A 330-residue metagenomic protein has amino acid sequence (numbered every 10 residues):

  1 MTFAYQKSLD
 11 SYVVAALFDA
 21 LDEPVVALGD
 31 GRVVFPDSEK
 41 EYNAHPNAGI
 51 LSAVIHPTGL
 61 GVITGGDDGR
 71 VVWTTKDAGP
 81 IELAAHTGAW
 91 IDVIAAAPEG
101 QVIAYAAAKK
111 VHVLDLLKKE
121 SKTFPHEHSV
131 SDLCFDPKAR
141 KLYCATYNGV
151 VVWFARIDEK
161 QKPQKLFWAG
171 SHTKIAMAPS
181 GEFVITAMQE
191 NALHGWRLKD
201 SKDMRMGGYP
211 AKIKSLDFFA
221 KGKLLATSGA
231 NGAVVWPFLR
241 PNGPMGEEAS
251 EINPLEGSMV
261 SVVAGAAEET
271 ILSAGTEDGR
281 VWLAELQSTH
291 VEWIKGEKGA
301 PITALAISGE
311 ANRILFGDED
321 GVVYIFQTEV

Functional and structural regions predicted by a protein language model:
M1-V330: WD40-repeat beta-propeller superdomains and closely related acidic/aromatic-rich repeat-like regions
